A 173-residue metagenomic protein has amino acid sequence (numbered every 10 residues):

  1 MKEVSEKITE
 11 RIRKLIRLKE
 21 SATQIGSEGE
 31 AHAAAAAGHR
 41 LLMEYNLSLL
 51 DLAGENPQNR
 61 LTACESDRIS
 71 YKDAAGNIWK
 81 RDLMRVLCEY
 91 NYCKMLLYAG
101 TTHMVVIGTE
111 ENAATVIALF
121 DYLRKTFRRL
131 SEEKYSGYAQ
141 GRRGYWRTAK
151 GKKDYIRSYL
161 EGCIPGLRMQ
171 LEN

Functional and structural regions predicted by a protein language model:
E3, H39, M43-N173: Long, charge-patterned amphipathic interaction tracts in eukaryotic proteins
I8-A22, L41: Non-transmembrane amphipathic alpha-helical segments
E28-A37: Short, charged, amphipathic alpha-helical segments
